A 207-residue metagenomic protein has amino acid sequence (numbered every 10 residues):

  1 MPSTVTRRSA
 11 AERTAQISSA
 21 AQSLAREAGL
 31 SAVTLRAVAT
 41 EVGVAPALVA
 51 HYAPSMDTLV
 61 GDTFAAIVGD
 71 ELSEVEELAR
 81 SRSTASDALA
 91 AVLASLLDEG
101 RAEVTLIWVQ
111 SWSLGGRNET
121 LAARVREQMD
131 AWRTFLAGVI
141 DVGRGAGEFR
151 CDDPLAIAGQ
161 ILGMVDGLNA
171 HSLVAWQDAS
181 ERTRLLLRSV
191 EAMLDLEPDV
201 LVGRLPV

Functional and structural regions predicted by a protein language model:
M1-E12, V202-V207: N-terminal intrinsically disordered/low-complexity leader segments
R13-Q16, A20-T58, D62: Helix-turn-helix
P54-T58, R80-T84, G116, T120 (+5 more regions): Residues in soluble alpha-helical coiled-coils and helical-bundle/repeat scaffolds
T58-L59, A91-D98, A123-D130: A ubiquitous short alpha-helical element
D62, S73-T105, I157-I161, T183 (+1 more regions): Hydrophobic alpha-helical connector segments
A65-D70: Short, basic, alpha-helical segments at the C-terminal edge of helix-turn-helix-like DNA-binding modules
A88, G100-A122: Amphipathic alpha-helical segments used for helix-helix packing
A122-R126, D130, R144-V207: Hydrophobic/aromatic-rich alpha-helical bundle segments in the mid-to-C-terminal region
